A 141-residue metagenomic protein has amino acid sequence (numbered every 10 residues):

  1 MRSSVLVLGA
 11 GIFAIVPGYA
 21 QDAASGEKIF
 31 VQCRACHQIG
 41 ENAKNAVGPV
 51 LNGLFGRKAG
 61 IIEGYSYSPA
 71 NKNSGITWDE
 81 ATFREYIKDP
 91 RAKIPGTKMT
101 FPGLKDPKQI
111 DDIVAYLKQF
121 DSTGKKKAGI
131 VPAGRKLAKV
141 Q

Functional and structural regions predicted by a protein language model:
S4-I15: Bacterial N-terminal signal peptides
G11-F13, K44, A92: Generic structural signal for beta-strand residues in well-ordered domains
Q21-A46, L51: Sequence/structural segment immediately N-terminal to covalent heme-attachment motifs in c-type and related
E41-K72, T77: N-terminal, post-signal-peptide region of Sec/Tat-exported proteins
N52-G56, E85, A115: Generic alpha-helical structural context detector
Y65-A81, K88, A92-Q141: Flexible coil segments in periplasmic/lumen-exposed cytochrome c-class electron-transfer proteins
